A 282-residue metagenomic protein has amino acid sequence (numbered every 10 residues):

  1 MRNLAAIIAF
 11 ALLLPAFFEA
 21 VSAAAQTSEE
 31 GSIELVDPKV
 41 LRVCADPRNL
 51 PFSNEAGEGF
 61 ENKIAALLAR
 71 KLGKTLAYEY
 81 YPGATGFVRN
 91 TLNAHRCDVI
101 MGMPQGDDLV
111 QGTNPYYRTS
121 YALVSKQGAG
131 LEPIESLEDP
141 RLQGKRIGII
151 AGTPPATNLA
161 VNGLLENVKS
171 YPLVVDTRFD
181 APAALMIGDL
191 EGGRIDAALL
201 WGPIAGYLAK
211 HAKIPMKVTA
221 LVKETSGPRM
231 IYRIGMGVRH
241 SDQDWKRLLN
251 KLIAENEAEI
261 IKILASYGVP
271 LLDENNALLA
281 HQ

Functional and structural regions predicted by a protein language model:
M1-I8: Bacterial N-terminal signal peptides that target proteins for export
L13-S22: C-terminal segment of classical bacterial N-terminal signal peptides
Q26-T27, I33, P154-V175, K217 (+1 more regions): Ligand-binding clefts/hinges and TM-proximal coupling segments of bilobed small-molecule sensing domains
T27-D108, T177-D180, S266-Y267: Extracytoplasmic small-molecule ligand-binding "clamshell" domains of the periplasmic binding protein/Venus flytrap
D46-P47, R118-G130, K210-I253, Y267-Q282: Periplasmic-binding protein-like
P47-P51, E55-K71, L123-P182, P203-I204 (+1 more regions): Bilobed "Venus flytrap"/periplasmic-binding protein-like clamshell domains and structurally analogous long
A66, R70, T75-R141, G152 (+2 more regions): Acidic, polar ligand-binding/catalytic clefts
G73-T75, N93-G102, K145-R146, M186 (+3 more regions): Alpha-to-beta junction loops
